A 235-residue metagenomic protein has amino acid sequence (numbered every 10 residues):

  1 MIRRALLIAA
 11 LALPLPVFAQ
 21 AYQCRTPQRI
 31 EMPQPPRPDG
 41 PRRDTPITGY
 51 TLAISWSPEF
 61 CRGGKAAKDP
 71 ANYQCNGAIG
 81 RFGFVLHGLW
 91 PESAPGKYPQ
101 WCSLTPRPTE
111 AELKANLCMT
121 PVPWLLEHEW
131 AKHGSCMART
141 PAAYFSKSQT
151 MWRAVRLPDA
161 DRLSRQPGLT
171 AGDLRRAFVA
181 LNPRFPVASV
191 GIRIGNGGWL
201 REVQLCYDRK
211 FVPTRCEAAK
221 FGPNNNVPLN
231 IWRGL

Functional and structural regions predicted by a protein language model:
M1-L7: Bacterial N-terminal signal peptides that target proteins for export
I8, E59, S93-G96, M137 (+1 more regions): A broad, structure-centric signal for solvent-exposed, well-ordered loop/edge residues that line or flank functional
P14-P16: N-terminal signal peptide c-region/cleavage motif recognized by signal peptidases
Q20-P33, E110, K114, V122-L235: C-terminal, well-folded lobe of enzymatic/effector domains
P36-V122: Betabetaalpha-Me/HNH-type nuclease active-site subdomain
